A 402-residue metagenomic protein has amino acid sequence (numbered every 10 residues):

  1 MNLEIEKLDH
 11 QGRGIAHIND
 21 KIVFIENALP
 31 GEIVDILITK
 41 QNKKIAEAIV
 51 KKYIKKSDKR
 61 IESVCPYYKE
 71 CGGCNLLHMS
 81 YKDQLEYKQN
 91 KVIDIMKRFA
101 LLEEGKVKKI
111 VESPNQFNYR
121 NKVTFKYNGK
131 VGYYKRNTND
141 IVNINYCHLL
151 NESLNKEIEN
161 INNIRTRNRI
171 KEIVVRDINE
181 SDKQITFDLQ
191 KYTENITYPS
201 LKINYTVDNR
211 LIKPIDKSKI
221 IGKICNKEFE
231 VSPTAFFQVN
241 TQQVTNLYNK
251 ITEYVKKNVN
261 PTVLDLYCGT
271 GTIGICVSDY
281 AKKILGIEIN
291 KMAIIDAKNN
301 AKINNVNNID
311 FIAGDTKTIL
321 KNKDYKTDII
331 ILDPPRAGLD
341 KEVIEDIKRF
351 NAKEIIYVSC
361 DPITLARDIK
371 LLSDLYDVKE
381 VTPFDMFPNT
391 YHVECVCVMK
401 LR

Functional and structural regions predicted by a protein language model:
M1-L332, A337-E345: Accessory RNA-recognition modules of RNA-modification enzymes
K91-V92, L371, V396: Alpha-helical scaffold elements adjacent to nucleotide-binding pockets in ATP/GTP-utilizing enzyme cores
K227-E230, L375-P383, K400-R402: A polyampholytic, Gly/Pro-enriched intrinsically disordered region
D310-V393: S-adenosylmethionine
Y391-R402: Core SAM-dependent methyltransferase catalytic element
